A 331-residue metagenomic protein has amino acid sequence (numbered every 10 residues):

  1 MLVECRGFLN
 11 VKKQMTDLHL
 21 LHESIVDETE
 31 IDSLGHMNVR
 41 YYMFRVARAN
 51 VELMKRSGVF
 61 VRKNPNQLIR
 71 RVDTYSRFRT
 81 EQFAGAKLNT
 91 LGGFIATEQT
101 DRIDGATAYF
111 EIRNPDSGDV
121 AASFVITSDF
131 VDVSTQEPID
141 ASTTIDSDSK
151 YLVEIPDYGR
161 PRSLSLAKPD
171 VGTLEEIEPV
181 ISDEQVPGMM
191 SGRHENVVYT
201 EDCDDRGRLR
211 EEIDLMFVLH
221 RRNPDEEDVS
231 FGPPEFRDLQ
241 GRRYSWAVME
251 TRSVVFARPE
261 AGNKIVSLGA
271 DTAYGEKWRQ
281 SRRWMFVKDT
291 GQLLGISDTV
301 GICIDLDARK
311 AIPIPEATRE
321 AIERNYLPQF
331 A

Functional and structural regions predicted by a protein language model:
L2-Y41, D132, A141-F217, T318 (+1 more regions): Non-catalytic linker/capping segments at the edges of enzyme domains
C5-K13, R56-N64, I112-S117, I177-Q185 (+2 more regions): Intrinsically disordered, low-complexity boundary segments flanking structured domains
L18-H22, D73, R77-K87, F94-E176 (+2 more regions): HotDog/MaoC-like acyl-thioester-processing domains
S24-V26, I31, M37, Y42-V46 (+8 more regions): Long, contiguous hydrophobic alpha-helical segments, chiefly transmembrane helices and signal peptides
Y41-K63, E212-S245: Active-site helix/loop of acyl-thioester processing domains in fatty-acid/polyketide metabolism, spanning hotdog-fold
